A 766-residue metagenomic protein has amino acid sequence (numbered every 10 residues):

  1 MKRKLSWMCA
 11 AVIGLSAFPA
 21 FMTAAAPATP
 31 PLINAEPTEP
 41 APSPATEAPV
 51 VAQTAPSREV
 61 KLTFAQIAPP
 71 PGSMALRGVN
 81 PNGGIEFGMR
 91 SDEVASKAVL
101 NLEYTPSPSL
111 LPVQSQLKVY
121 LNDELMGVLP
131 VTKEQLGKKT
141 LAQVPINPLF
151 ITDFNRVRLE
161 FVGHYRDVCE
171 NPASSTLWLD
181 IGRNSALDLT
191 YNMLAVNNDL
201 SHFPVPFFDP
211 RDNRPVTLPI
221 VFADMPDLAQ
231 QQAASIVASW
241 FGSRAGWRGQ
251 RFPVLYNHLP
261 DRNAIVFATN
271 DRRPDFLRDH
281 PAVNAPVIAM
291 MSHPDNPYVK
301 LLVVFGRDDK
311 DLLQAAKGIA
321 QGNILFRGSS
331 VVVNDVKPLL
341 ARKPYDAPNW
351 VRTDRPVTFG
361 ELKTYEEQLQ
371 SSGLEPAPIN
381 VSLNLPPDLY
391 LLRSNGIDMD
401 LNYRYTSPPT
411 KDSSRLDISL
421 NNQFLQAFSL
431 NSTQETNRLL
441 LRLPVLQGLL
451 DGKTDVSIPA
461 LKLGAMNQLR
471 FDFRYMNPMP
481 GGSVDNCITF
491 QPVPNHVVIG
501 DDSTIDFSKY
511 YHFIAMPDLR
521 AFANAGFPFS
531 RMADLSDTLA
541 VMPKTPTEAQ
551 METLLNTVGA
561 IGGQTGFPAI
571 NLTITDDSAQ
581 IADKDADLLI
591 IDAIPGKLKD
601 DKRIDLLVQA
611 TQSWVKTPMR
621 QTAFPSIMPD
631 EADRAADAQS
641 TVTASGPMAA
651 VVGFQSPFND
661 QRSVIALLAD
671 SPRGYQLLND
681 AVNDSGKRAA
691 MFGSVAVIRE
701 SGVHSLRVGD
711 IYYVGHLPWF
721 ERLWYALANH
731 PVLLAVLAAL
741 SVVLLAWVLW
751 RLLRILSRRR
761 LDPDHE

Functional and structural regions predicted by a protein language model:
M1-A11: Bacterial N-terminal signal peptides that target proteins for export
A10-P19: Bacterial N-terminal signal peptides
F18-A28: Bacterial Sec-dependent signal peptides at the C-terminal "C-region" and cleavage site
A26-E766: Solvent-exposed alpha-helical segments and adjacent loops that form catalytic or protein-interaction surfaces
